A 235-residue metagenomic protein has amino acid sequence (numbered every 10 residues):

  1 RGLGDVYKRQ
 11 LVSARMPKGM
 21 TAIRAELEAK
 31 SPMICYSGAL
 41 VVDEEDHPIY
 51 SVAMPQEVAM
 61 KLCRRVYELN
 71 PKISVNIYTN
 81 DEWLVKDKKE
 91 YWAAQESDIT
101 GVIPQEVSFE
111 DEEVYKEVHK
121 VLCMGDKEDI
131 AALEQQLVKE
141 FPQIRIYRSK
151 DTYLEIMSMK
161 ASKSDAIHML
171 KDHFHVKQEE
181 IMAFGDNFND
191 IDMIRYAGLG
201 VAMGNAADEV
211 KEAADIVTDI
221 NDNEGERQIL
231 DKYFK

Functional and structural regions predicted by a protein language model:
G2-Y7: Short, small-residue-biased leader/transition segments that mark boundaries at the very start of proteins
K8-Q10, A29-S31, H119-K120, E179-E180 (+2 more regions): Short active-site oxyanion
S13, S37, I167: Conserved phosphate-coupling serine/threonine residues in phosphotransfer and NTP-handling enzymes
R15-I34, E128-R145: Substrate-recognition/cap helix-loop segment adjacent to the acidic, metal-dependent catalytic center of Asp-based
K18-A22, A132, A166, D192-M193 (+2 more regions): Phosphate- and divalent-cation-binding pockets in alpha/beta enzyme and binding domains that engage nucleotide-derived
I34, D46-M60: Glycine/small-residue-rich loop that forms an oxyanion/phosphate-binding "nest" at active or ligand-binding sites
R65, L69-F184, F188-M193, N205: Conserved acidic, metal-coordinating active-site core of Asp-based, Mg2+-dependent phosphoryl-transfer enzymes
Y196, V201-K235: Asp-based, Mg2+/Mn2+-dependent phosphohydrolase catalytic module
